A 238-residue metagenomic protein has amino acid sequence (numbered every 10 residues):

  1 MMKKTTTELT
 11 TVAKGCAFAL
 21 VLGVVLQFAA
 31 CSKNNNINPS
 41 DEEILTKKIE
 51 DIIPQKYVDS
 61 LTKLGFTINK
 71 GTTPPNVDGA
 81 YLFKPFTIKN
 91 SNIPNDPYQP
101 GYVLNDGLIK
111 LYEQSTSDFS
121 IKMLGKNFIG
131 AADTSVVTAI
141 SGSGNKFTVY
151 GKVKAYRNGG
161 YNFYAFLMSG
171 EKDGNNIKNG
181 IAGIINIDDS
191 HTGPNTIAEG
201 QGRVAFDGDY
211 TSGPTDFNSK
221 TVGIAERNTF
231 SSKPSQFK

Functional and structural regions predicted by a protein language model:
K3-F18: Bacterial N-terminal signal peptides that target proteins for export
L26-A30: C-terminal motif of bacterial Sec signal peptides marking the signal peptidase cleavage site
S32-Y98, G213-K238: Amphipathic/hydrophobic helical signal segments and adjacent flexible N-terminal regions that mediate secretion
L82-S91, L124-K126, T148-Y156, A165-L167 (+1 more regions): Generic short beta-strand segments
F86-S135: N-terminal glycine/threonine-rich, aromatic-flanked beta-hairpin/loop signature
L104-G107, A131-V136, G160-M168, G180: Short, surface-exposed coil-to-beta transition loops
E113-S117, T138-K146, E171-K178: A short, structured loop/turn motif at beta-sheet edges
F163-K238: Glycine-rich, aromatic-bearing surface loops/beta-hairpins
